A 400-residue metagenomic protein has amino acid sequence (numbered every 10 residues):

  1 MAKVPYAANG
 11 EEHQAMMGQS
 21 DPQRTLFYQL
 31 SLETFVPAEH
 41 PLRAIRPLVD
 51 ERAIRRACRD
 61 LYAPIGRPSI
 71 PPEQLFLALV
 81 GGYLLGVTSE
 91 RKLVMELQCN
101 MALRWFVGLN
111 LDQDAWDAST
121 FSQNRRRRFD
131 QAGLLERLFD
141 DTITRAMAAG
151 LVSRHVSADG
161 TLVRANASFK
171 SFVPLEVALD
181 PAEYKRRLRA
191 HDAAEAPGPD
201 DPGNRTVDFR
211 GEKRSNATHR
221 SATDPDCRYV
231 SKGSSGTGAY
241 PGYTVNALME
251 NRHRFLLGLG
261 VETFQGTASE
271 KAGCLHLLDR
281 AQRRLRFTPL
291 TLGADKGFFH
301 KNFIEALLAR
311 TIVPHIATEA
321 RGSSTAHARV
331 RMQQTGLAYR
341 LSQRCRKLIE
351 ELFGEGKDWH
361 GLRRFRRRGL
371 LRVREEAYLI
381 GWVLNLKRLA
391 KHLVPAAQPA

Functional and structural regions predicted by a protein language model:
M1-D50, A190-P197, R205, L389-A400: Charged, often Cys/His-bearing segments associated with DNA-binding zinc-finger transcription factors
G10-S20, R24-L26, F35, L42-L151 (+1 more regions): Basic, low-complexity intrinsically disordered segments
A38-P41, T237-T244, I349: Short, flexible loop/turn motifs enriched in small residues
G66-I70, G293-K301, A320-G322: Acidic, metal-coordinating catalytic cores used for nucleic-acid/nucleotide bond scission and strand-transfer chemistry
Q98, V107-A306, G381-V383: Polybasic low-complexity intrinsically disordered regions
G266, Y339-A400: Basic, amphipathic alpha-helical segments enriched in Lys/Arg and hydrophobic/aromatic residues
F298, A306-L308, V313-A320, G336: Phosphate/diphosphate-binding loops
S323-R331: Short, charged, surface-exposed secondary-structure boundary motifs
